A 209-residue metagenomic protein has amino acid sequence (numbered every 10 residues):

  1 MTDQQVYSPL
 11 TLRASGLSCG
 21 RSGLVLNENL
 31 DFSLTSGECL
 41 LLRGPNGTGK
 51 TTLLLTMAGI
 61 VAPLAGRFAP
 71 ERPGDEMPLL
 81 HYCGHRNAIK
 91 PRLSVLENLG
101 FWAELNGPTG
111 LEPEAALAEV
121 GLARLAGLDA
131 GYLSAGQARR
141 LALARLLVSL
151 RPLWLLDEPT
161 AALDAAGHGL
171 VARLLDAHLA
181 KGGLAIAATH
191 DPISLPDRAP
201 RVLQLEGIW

Functional and structural regions predicted by a protein language model:
A58: Helix-to-loop junction immediately C-terminal to a conserved catalytic motif
A62-P78: Conserved ABC transporter NBD signature motif
R86, P91-G107: Q-loop/switch helix immediately C-terminal to the Walker
L111-A126: Conserved ABC ATPase "signature" region
D129-Q137: Conserved ABC ATPase signature
L143, G182: Hydrophobic anchor residue at the start of the ABC signature
W154-E158: Catalytic Walker B motif of ABC-type/P-loop ATPase nucleotide-binding domains
